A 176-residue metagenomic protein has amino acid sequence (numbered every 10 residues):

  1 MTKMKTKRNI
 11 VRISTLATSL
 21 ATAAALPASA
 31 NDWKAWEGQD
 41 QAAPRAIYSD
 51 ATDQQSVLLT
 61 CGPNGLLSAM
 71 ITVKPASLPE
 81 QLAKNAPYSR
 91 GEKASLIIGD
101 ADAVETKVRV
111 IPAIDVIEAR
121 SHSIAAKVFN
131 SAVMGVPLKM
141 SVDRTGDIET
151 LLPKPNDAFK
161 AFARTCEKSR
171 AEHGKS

Functional and structural regions predicted by a protein language model:
K3-L16: Bacterial N-terminal signal peptides that target proteins for export
K5, T18-S19, S49, A119: Generic detector of short alpha-helix boundary/capping microenvironments and adjacent low-complexity segments
A17-T18, A28: Cleavable N-terminal signal peptides
A23-P27: N-terminal signal peptide c-region/cleavage motif recognized by signal peptidases
S29-S176: A generic "folded-domain core" signal
